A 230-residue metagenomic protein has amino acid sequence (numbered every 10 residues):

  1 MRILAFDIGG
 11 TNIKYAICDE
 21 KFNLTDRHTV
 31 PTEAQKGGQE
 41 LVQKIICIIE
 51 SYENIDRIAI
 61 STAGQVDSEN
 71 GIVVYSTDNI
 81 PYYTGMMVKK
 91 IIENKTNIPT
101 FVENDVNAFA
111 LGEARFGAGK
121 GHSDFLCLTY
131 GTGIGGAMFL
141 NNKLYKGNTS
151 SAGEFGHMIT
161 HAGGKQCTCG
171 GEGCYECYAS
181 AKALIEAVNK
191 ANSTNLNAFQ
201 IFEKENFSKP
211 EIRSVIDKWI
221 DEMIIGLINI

Functional and structural regions predicted by a protein language model:
M1-A59, D67-I72, I92-T100, G112-H122 (+1 more regions): ATP-binding/phosphotransfer module of carbohydrate and carboxylate kinases, centering on a glycine-rich
D7, D105, G131: Active-site glycine-centered loops adjacent to acidic/histidine catalytic or metal-binding residues that shape
D19, T62, L140-N141: A cytosolic small-molecule/anion-sensing beta-strand core signal
R27-T29, S76, G147: Residue-level detector of high-confidence beta-strand sites
P31-E33, P81, S151-E154: A short acidic/small-residue loop/turn micro-motif
I72-G85: A charged helix-plus-loop insertion that forms the helical arch/lid used to bind and gate nucleic-acid substrates
V102-V106, A110: Short loop/edge segments at beta-strand edges and connector loops that shape dinucleotide/nucleotide cofactor-binding
K120-Y178: Glycine-rich phosphate-binding loop of actin/hexokinase-like ATP-binding domains
